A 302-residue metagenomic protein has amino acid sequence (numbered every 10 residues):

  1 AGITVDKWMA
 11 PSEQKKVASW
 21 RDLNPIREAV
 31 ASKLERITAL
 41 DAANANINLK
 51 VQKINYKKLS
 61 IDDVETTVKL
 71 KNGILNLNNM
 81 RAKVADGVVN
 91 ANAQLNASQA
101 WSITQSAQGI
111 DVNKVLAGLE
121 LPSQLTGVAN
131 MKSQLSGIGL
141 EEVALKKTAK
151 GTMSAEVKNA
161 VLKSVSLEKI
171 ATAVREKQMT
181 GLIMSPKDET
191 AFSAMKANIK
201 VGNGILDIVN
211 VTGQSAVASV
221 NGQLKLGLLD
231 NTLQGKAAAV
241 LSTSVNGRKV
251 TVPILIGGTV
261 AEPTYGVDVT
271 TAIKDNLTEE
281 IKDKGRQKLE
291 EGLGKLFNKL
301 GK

Functional and structural regions predicted by a protein language model:
A1-R27, A39-K274, T278: Small-residue helix/turn framework positions
V269-K302: Gram-negative outer-membrane assembly/targeting C-terminal domains
